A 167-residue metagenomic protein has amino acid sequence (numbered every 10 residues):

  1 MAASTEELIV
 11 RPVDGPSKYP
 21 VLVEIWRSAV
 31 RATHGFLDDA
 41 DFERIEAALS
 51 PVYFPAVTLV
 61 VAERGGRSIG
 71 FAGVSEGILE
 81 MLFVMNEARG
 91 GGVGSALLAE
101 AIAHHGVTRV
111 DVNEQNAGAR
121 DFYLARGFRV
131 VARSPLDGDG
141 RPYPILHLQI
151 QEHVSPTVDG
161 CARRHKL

Functional and structural regions predicted by a protein language model:
I9-E24: A short beta-loop-alpha structural element at the N-terminal edge of CoA-dependent acyl/N-acetyltransferase catalytic
E24-L49: Conserved GNAT-fold acetyl-CoA-binding loop/helix
S50-V61, I78: A short helix-loop-beta-strand connector motif used in the catalytic cores of GNAT acetyltransferases and, in some
T58-G70: Conserved beta-hairpin
I78-R89, V112-N113: A short, internal acetyl-CoA/4′-phosphopantetheine-binding micro-motif in the GNAT/acyltransferase core
G90-A103, D121, A125: Conserved acetyl-CoA-binding loop-helix of GNAT-fold acetyltransferases
H104-Q115: Conserved GNAT acetyl-CoA-binding A-motif
L124-R133: Conserved acetyl-CoA-binding loop of GNAT-fold acetyltransferases
